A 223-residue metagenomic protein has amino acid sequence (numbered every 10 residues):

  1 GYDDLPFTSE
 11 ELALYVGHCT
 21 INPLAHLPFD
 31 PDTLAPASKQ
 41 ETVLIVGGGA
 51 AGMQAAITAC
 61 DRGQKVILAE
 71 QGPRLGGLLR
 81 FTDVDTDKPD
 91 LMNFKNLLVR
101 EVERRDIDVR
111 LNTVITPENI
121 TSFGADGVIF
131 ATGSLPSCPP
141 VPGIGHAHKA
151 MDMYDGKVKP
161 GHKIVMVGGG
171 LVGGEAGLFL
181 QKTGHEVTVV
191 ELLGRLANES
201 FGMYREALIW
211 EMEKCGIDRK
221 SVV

Functional and structural regions predicted by a protein language model:
G1-K39: Cysteine-cluster motifs in flexible loop/terminal segments that predominantly coordinate metals
C19-A25, D32, L75-G77, F81 (+2 more regions): Membrane-interfacial segments at transmembrane helix termini in multi-pass membrane proteins
L34-L75, L111-G124, T132-V141, M151-M203: Rossmann-like dinucleotide/flavin-binding elements
L68-R105, G177-K220: Rossmann-like dinucleotide-binding cores of NAD(P)H-dependent redox enzymes
L97, K149-A150: Well-ordered alpha-helical segments embedded in enzymatic catalytic cores
I129: N-terminal Rossmann-like NAD(P) cofactor-binding module of classical short-chain dehydrogenase/reductase
I144-H148: Active-site regions of enzymes building and remodeling cell-envelope glycoconjugates
